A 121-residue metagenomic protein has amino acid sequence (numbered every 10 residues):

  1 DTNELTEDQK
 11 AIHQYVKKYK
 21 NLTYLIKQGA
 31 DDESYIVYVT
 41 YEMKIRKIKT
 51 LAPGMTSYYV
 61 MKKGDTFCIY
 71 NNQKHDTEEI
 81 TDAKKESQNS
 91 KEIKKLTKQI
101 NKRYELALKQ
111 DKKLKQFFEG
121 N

Functional and structural regions predicted by a protein language model:
D1-L5: Short acidic-aromatic low-complexity motifs
K10-V60: Surface-exposed, charged secondary-structure patches
T40-E42, L51-M55, Y59, K63-Q88: Long, charged/polar, surface-exposed segments that mediate recognition or autoinhibition
I69-N121: Low-complexity, intrinsically disordered terminal/linker segments enriched in charged and Gly/Pro repeats
